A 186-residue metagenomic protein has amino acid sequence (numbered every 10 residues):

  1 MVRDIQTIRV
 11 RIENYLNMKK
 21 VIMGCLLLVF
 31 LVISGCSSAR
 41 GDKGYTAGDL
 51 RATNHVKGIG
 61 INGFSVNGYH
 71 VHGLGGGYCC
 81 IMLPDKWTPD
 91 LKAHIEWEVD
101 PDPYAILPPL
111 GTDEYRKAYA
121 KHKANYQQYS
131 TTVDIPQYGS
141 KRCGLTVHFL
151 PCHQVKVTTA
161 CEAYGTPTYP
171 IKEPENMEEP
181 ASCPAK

Functional and structural regions predicted by a protein language model:
I8, I12-C25: Bacterial N-terminal signal peptides that target proteins for export
V32-G35: C-terminal motif of bacterial Sec signal peptides marking the signal peptidase cleavage site
S37-A39: Bacterial signal peptide processing site
K43-D49: Short coil/turn motif common to extracellular beta-sandwich-like domains
A47, I59, D90-K92, Q128 (+1 more regions): Extracytoplasmic
L50-G58: Structural motif
N62-Y104: Tryptophan-paired
D102-K186: Beta-strand-rich cores of mature extracytoplasmic or soluble domains
